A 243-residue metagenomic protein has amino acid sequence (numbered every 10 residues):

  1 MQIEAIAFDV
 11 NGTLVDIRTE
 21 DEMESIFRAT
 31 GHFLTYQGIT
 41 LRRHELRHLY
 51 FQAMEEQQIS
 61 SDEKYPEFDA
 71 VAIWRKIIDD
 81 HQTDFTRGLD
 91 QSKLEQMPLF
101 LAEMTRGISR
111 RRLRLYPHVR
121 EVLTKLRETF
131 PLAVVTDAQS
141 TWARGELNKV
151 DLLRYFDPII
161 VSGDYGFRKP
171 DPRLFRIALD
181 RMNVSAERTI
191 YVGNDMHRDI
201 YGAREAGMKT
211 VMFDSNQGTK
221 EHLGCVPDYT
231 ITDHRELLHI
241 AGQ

Functional and structural regions predicted by a protein language model:
M1-I6, D16-E20, I39-H44, R114-L115 (+2 more regions): Asp-based, Mg2+/Mn2+-dependent phosphohydrolase catalytic module
A7, D16, Q52-E56: Short glycine-rich His-centered loop
D21-L34: Basic, amphipathic juxtamembrane/active-site segments that coordinate anionic phosphate or diphosphate groups
I26, A70-I73, L174, L237: Hydrophobic alpha-helical packing elements
T40, H44, L49-E103: A metal-dependent, Asp-based hydrolase signature
M54-F68, G107-P117, K169, R173 (+1 more regions): Short amphipathic alpha-helical segments at helix boundaries and their inter-helical linkers
Y65-A72, T83-R87, R106-A133, R144: Short, acidic loop-to-helix structural element flanking the phosphoryl-transfer center in phosphate-processing enzymes
